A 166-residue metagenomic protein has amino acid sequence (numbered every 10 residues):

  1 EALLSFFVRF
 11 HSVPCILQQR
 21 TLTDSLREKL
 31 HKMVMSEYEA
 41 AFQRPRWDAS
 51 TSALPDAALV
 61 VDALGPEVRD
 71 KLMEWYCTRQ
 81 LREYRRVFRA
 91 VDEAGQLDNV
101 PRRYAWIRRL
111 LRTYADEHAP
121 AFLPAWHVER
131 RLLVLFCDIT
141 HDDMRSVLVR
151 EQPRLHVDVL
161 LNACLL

Functional and structural regions predicted by a protein language model:
E1-L166: Extended, noncatalytic alpha-helical scaffold/tether regions
